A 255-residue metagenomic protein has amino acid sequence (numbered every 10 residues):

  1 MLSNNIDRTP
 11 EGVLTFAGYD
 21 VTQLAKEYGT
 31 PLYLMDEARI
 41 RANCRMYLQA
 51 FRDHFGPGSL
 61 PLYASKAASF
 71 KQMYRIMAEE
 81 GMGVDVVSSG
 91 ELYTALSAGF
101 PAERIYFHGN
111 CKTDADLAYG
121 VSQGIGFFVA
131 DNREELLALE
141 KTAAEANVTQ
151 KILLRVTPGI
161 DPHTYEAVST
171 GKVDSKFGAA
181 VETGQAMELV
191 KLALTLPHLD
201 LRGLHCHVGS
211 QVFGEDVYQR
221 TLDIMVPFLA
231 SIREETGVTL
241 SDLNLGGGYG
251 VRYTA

Functional and structural regions predicted by a protein language model:
M1-K151, M187, K191, L196 (+3 more regions): A charged N-terminal "starter" segment
S3, G159-A255: Active-site loop/helix belt of alpha/beta enzymes
A38, V87, R133, T157-G159 (+2 more regions): Anionic group-transfer/hydrolysis microenvironments
T149-D161: Glycine-rich, aromatic-flanked loop segments that form ligand/cofactor-binding clefts across common enzyme folds
